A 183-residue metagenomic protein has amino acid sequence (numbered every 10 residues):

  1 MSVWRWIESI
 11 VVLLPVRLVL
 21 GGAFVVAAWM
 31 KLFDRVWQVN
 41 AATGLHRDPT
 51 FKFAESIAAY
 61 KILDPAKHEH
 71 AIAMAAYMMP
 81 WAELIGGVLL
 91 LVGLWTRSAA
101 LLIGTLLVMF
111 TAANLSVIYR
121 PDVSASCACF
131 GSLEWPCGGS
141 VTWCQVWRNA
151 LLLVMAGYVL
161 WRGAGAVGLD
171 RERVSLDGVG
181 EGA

Functional and structural regions predicted by a protein language model:
M1-F51, H70, Y77-W81, V92-A183: Extended, low-polarity transmembrane helix blocks
D48-Y60: Short, surface-exposed acidic-centric catalytic microdomains
A58-A71, E83: Short juxtamembrane and helix-loop transition motifs at transmembrane-helix boundaries in membrane proteins
G86-L89: Transmembrane-helix motifs of polytopic, lipid-linked glycan transferases
